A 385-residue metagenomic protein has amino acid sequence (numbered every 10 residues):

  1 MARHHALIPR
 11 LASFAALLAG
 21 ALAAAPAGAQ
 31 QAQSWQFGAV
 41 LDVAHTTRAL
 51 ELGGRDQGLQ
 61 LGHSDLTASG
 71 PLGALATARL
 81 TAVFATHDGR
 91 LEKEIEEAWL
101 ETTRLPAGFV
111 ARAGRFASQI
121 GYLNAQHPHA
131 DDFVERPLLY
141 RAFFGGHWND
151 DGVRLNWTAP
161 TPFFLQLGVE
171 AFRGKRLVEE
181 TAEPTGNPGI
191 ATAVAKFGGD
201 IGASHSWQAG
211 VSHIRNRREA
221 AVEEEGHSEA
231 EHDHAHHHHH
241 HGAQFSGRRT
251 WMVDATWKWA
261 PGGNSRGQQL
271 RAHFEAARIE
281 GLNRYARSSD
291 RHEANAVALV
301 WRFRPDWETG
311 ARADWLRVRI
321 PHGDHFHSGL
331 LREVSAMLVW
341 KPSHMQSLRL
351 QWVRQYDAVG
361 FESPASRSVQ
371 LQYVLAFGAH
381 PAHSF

Functional and structural regions predicted by a protein language model:
A25-Q57, Y122, L139, A230-A235 (+4 more regions): Outer-membrane beta-barrel biogenesis signature
Q31-L177, T185-T192, K196-A203, A298-F303 (+1 more regions): Outer membrane beta-barrel
V40-T46, A82-A85, F116-S118, E170-G174 (+6 more regions): Outer-membrane beta-barrel pore domains and translocons
R48-L50, G89-L91, I120-A125, R176-E180 (+5 more regions): Outer-membrane beta-barrel proteins
G54-Q60, D88-I95, F143-H147, A182-G189 (+4 more regions): Replace "Gram-negative outer membrane beta-barrel proteins" with "bacterial and organellar outer membrane beta-barrel
A74-A78, G108-A111, P162-L167, G202-W207 (+5 more regions): Repeated loop/turn-to-beta-strand initiation elements of outer-membrane beta-barrel proteins
S204-S328, R332: Detector for outer-membrane/organellar transmembrane beta-barrel domains, recognizing the amphipathic beta-strand
V253-A255, W340, A365-F385: Outer-membrane beta-barrel "beta-signal"
